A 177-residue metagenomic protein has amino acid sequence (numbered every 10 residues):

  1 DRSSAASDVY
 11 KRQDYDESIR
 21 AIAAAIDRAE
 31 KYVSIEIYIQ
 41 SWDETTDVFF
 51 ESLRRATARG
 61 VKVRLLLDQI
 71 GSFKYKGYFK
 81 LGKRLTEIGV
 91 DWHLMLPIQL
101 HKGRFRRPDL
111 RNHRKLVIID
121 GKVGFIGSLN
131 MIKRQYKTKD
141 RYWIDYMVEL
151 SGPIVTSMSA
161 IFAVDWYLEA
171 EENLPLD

Functional and structural regions predicted by a protein language model:
D1-A6, Y10: Single conserved hydrophobic/aromatic residue that forms the stacking wall/gate of nucleotide- or nucleobase-binding
S3, I26-D27: A short, aliphatic-rich alpha-helical micro-motif
V9-K11, W92, L116, V148: Generic preference for hydrophobic
E17-A21, V48: Well-ordered alpha-helical segments embedded in enzymatic catalytic cores
D27-L94: Primarily the HKD phosphodiesterase
Q99: Divalent-cation
D109-D177: Signature of lipid phosphatidyltransferase scaffolds
